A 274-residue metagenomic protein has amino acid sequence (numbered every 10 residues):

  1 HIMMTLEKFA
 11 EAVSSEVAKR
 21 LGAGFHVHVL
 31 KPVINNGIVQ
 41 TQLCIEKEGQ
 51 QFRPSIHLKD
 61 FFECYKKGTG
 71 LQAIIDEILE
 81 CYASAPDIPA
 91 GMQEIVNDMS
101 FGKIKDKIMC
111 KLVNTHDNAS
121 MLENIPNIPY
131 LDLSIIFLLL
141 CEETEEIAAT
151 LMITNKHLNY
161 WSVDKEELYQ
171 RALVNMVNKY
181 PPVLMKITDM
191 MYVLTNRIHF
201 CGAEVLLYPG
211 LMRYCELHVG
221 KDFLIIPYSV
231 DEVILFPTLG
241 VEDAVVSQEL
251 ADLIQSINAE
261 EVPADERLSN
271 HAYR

Functional and structural regions predicted by a protein language model:
I2, L6, H157-W161, K165 (+4 more regions): Generic alpha-helical structural element
M3-S14, A18-G22, K186-L206, A259-E260 (+1 more regions): Terminal alpha-helical anchor/extension segments at protein ends
M4-D189: Extended, low-hydrophobicity segments enriched in charged/polar residues
D164-K221: Surface-exposed, low-hydrophobicity interaction/linker segments
N196-R274: C-terminal structured domains
